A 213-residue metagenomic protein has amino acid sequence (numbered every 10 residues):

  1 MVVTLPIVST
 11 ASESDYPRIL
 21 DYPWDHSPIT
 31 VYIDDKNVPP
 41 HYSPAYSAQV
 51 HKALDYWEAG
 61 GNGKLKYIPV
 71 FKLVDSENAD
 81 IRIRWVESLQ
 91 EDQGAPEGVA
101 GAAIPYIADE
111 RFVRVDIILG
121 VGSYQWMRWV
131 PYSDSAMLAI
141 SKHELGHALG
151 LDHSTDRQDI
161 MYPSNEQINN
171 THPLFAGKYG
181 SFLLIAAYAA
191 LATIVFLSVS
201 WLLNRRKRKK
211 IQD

Functional and structural regions predicted by a protein language model:
M1-Y42, L54, E58, E91-R111 (+1 more regions): Disordered inhibitory propeptide/activation segment of secreted metzincin zinc metalloprotease zymogens, centered on
S9, L65-K66, W126-M127, M161-E166: Mature extracellular/extracytoplasmic regions of secreted and cell-surface glycoproteins
D25, E77, R111-V113, L145 (+1 more regions): A short, structural micro-pattern
I29-I33, R82-W85, V115-G120, A148 (+1 more regions): Structural recognition of the beta-strand scaffold that forms the well-ordered cores of secreted hydrolase catalytic
K36-P39, E87-E91, S123-W126, H147 (+2 more regions): Solvent-exposed loop/turn segments at secondary-structure junctions within structured extracellular/periplasmic domains
Y46-A139: Metzincin-family zinc-dependent endopeptidase catalytic domain
W57, A139-H153: Active-site recognition of the HExxH zinc-binding catalytic motif
D152-Y179: Post-HEXXH active-site segment of zinc metalloproteases
